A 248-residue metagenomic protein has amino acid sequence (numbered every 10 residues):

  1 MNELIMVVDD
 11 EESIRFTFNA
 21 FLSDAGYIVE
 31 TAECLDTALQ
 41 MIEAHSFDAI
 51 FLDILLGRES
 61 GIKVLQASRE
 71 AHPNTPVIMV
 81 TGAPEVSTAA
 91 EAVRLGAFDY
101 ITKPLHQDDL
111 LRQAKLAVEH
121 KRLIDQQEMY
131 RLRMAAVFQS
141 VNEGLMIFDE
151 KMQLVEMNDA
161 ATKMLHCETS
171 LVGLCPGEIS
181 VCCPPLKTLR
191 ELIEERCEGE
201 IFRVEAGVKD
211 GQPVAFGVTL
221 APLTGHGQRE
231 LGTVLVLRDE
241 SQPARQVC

Functional and structural regions predicted by a protein language model:
E3, E33-C34, S60-K63: Acidic catalytic/metal-coordinating carboxylates
E12-E30: Two-component/phosphorelay signaling modules centered on CheY-like receiver
H45-F51, L56: Active-site beta3 strand of CheY-like receiver
E119, L223-C248: Sensory coupling linkers of modular signal transduction proteins
Q127-D159: Sensory modules in modular signal-transduction proteins
L171-Q212: Terminal output helix/cap of sensory domains in signal transduction proteins
